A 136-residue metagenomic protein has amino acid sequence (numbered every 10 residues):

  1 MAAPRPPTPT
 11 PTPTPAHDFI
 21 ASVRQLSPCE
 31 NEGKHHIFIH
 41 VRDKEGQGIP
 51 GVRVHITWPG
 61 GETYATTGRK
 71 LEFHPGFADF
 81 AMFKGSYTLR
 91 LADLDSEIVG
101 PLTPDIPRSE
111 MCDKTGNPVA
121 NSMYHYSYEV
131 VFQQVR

Functional and structural regions predicted by a protein language model:
M1-H36, R42-E45: Beta-strand-rich domain onsets/edges
H36, G51-R53, S86: Exposed beta-strand and adjacent loop surfaces of beta-rich binding modules that mediate intermolecular recognition
H40-V41, V54: Solvent-exposed beta-strand motifs enriched in subsets of small alpha/beta binding domains, especially certain
G46-E62: Short, ordered, surface-exposed loop/turn motifs in non-cytosolic proteins
P59-G85, E97-L102: Short, acidic Ser/Thr/Gly-rich low-complexity loop/linker segments typical of extracellular and cell-surface proteins
L91-D93: Conserved structural position at the C-terminal beta-strand of extracellular beta-sandwich adhesion modules
D95-Y126: Structured interaction patches on ligand/partner-binding surfaces of diverse proteins
S122-R136: Short, low-complexity, Pro/Ser/Thr/Gly-rich segments in the mature regions of secreted, periplasmic
